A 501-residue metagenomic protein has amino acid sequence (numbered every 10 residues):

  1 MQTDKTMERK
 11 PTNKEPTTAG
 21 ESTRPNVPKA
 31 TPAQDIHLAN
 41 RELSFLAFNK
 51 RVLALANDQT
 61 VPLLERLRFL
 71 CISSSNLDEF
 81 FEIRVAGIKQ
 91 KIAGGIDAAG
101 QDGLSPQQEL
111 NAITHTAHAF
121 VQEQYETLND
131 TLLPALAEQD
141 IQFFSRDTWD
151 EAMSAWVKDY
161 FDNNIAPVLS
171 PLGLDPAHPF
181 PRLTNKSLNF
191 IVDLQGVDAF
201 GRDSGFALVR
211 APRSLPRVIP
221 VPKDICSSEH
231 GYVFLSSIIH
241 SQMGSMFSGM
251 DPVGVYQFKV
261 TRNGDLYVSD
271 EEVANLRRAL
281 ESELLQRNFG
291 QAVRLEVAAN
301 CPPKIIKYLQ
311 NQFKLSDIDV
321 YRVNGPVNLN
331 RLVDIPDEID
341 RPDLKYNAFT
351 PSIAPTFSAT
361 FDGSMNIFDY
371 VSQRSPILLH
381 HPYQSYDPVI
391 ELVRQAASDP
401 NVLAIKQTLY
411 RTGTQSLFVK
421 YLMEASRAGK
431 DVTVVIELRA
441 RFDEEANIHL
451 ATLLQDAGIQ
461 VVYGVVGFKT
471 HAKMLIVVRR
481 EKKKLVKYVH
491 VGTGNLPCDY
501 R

Functional and structural regions predicted by a protein language model:
Q2-R501: N-terminal localization/anchoring segments of enzymes in phospholipid and broader phosphate metabolism
